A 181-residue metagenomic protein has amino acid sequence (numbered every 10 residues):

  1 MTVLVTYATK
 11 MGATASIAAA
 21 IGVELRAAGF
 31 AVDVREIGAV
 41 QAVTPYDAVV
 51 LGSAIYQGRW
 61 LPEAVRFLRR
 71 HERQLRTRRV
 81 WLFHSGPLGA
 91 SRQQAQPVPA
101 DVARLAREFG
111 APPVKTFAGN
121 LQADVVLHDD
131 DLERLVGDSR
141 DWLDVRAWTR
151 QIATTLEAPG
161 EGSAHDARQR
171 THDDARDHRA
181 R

Functional and structural regions predicted by a protein language model:
M1-T2, R150: Secondary-structure boundary/capping motif
T2-A27: N-terminal beta1-alpha1 ligand-phosphate binding loop
S16, E24, A28, D33 (+3 more regions): FMN-binding flavodoxin-like domain, especially the glycine-rich phosphate-binding loop
V40-T44: Short amphipathic alpha-helix with an adjacent loop that forms part of the alpha/beta core around
L51: Redox-cofactor binding/interface segments in oxidoreductases and associated redox assembly factors
